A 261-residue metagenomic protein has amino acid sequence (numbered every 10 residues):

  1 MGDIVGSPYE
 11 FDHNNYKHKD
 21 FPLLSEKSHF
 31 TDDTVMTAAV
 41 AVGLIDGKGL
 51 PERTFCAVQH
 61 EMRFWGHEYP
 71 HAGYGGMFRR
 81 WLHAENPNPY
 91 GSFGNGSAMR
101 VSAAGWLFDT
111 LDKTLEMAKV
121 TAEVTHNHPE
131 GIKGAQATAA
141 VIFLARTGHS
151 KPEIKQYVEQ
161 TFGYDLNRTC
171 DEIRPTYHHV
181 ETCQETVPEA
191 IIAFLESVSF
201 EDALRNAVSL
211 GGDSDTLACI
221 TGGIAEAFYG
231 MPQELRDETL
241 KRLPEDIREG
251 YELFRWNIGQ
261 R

Functional and structural regions predicted by a protein language model:
M1-R261: Structured, active/binding-site neighborhoods that engage oxygen-rich ligands
